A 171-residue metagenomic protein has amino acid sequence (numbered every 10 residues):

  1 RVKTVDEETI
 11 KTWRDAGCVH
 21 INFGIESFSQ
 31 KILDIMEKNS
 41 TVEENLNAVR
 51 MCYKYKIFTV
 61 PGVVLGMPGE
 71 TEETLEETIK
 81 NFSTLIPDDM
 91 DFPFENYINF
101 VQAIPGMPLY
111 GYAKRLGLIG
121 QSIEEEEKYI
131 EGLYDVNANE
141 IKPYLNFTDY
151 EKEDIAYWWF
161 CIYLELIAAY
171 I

Functional and structural regions predicted by a protein language model:
R1-Y170: A structural motif corresponding to the C-terminal lobe/cap of the Radical SAM core domain
